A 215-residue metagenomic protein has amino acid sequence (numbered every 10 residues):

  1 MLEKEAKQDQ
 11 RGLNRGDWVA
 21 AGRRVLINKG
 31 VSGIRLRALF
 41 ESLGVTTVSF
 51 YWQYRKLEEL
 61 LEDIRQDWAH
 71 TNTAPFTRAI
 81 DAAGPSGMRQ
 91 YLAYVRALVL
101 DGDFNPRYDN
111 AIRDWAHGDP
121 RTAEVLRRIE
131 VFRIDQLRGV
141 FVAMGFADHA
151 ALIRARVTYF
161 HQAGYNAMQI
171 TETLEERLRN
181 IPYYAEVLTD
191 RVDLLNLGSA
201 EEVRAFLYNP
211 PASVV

Functional and structural regions predicted by a protein language model:
M1-L13, L194-V215: N-terminal intrinsically disordered/low-complexity leader segments
R11-R23, L39, I64-N72, F76: Generic hydrophobic, amphipathic alpha-helix propensity
D17, V25-E59, D63: Helix-turn-helix
V19, L92, I134-R138, V142 (+3 more regions): An amphipathic alpha-helix signature
I64, W68, N72, G87 (+2 more regions): Hydrophobic/aromatic residues within well-ordered alpha-helical segments
T77-N110, A155-T158: Hydrophobic alpha-helical connector segments
N105-N110, P120-G145, H149-V157: Amphipathic alpha-helical packing segments from all-alpha helical-bundle domains
M144-F206: Hydrophobic/aromatic-rich alpha-helical bundle segments in the mid-to-C-terminal region
